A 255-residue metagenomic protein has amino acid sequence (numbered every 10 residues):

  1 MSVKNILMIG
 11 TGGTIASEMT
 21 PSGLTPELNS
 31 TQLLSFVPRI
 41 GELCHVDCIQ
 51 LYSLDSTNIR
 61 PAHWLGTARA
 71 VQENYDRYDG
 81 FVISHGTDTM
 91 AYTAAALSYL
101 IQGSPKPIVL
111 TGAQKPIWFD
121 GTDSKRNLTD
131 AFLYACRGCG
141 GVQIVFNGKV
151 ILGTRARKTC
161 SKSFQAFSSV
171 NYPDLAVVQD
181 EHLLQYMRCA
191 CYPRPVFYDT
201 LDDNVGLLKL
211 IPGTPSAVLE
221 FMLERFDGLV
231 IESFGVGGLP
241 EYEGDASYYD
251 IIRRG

Functional and structural regions predicted by a protein language model:
M1-E73: ATP/NTP phosphate-donor binding region
S2-K4, I9-G10, S30, F36-I40 (+1 more regions): Accessory alpha-helical/coil subdomains and C-terminal extensions that flank or cap enzyme catalytic cores
G12-G13, V82, A131, G148 (+1 more regions): Buried hydrophobic positions in well-ordered alpha/beta secondary-structure cores of metabolic enzymes
G13-I15, H85-A91, K149-I151, G235-G238: Gly/Ser/Thr-rich loops at beta-strand to alpha-helix junctions that form or flank small-molecule/cofactor-binding
S22-T31, T89, A95-V109, S124-D130 (+1 more regions): A glycine- and small-aliphatic-rich helix-loop capping segment at beta-alpha/alpha-beta transitions that lines
D76-G80, R225-G228: Short acidic/histidine-rich motifs immediately flanking catalytic phosphotransfer sites in two-component signaling
I83-P105, E241-I251: Short Gly/Thr/Asp-enriched flexible loops that form oxyanion-binding sites at enzyme active sites
L110-Q179: Internal gly/pro-rich beta-alpha loop/helix module that stabilizes soluble enzyme cofactors or their anionic handles
